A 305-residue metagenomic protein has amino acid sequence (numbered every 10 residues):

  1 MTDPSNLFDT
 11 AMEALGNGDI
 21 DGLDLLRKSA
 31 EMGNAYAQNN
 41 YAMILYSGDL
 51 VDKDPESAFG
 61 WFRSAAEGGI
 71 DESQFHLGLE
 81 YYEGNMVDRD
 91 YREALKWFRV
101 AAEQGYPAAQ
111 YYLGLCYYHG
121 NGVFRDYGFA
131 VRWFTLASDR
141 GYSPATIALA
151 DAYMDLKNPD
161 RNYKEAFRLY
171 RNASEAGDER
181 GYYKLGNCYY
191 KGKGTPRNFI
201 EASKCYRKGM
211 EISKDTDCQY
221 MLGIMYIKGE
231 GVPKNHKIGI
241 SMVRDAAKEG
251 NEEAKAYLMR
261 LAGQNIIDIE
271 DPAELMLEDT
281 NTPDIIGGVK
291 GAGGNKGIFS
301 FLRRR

Functional and structural regions predicted by a protein language model:
M1-N40: N-terminal segments that cap or nucleate solenoid repeat domains
T2-D3, G18, E31-N34, S47-D49 (+18 more regions): Short helix-capping/linker turns of helical repeat alpha-solenoids
L7-A14, N40-S47, H76-E83, Y112-H119 (+6 more regions): Hydrophobic face of amphipathic alpha-helices that form TPR/SEL1-like repeat modules and related alpha-solenoid
K234-E252, M259-G263: TPR/TPR-like (Sel1-like) alpha-helical repeat modules
E252-R305: Terminal, low-structured helical/coil segments at or just beyond the last alpha-helical repeat
